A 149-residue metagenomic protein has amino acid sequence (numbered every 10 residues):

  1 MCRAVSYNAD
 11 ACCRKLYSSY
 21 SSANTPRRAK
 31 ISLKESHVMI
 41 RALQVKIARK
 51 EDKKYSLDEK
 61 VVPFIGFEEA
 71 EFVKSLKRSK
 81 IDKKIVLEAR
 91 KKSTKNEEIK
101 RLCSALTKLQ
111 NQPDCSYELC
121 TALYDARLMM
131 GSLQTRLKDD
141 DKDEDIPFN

Functional and structural regions predicted by a protein language model:
C2-L16, S32, S36-M39, S75-D82 (+1 more regions): Short amphipathic alpha-helical heptad-repeat segments
Y7, Y17-Y20, Y55, F64-F67 (+3 more regions): Aromatic (phenylalanine/tyrosine) cluster motif
A11, S21, R28, E35-H37 (+3 more regions): Polar/charged low-complexity regions in secreted precursors and cytosolic/nuclear IDRs
S21-I31, E51-Y55, K92-N96, N111-C120 (+1 more regions): Charged, low-complexity interaction regions
S32-V38, A42-V45, A105-K108, S116-D141: Short, charge-rich amphipathic interface segments used for partner binding and complex assembly
L33-E35, S56, K60, I81 (+1 more regions): Compositionally biased, low-complexity intrinsically disordered regions
A42, V61, I65-E68, S79 (+1 more regions): A composition-driven surface/loop motif
K142-N149: Short acidic DE-rich linear segments
